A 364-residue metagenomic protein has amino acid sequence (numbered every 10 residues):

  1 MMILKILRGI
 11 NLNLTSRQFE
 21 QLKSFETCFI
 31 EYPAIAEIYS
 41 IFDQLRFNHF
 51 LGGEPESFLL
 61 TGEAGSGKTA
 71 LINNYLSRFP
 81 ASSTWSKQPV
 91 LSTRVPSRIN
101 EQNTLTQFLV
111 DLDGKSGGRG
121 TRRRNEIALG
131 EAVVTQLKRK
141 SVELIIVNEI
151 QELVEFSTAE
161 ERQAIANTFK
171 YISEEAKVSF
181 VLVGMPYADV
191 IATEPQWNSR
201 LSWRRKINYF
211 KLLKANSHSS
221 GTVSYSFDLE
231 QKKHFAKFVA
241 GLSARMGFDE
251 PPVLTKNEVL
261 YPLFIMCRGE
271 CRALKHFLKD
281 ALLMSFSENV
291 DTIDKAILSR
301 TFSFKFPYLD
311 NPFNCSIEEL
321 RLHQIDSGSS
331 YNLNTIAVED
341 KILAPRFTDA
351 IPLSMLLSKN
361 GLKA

Functional and structural regions predicted by a protein language model:
M1-S57: Walker A/P-loop-proximal flanking segment of P-loop NTPase domains
M2-T15, L22, G221-A364: C-terminal alpha-helical "lid" subdomain
G9-Q18, Y39, D43, N100-Q107 (+4 more regions): Mid-core helix/loop region of P-loop NTP-binding domains shared across ATPases and GTPases
H49-G53, S82-K87, T135-K140, E161 (+2 more regions): Conserved catalytic network of the ASCE P-loop NTPase/AAA+ motor domain
E54-N73: Walker A/P-loop nucleotide-binding motif
N73-S77, K275: The feature captures the helix immediately C-terminal to the Walker
A81-D111: AAA+/P-loop NTPase substrate/partner-engagement loops
E152-V154, A166-L254, E258: The catalytic "switch" region of P-loop NTPases
